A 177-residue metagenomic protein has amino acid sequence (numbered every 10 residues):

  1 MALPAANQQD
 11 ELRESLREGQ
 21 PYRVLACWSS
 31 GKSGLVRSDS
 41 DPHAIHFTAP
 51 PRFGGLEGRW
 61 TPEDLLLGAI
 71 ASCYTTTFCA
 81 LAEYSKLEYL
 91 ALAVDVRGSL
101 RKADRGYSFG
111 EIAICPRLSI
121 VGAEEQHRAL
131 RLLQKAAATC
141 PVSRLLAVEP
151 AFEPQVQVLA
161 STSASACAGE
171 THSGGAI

Functional and structural regions predicted by a protein language model:
M1-G68, C79-I177: Extended beta-strand/beta-hairpin segments
C73-Y74: Alpha-helical metal-binding/catalytic segments enriched in His/Glu/Asp
